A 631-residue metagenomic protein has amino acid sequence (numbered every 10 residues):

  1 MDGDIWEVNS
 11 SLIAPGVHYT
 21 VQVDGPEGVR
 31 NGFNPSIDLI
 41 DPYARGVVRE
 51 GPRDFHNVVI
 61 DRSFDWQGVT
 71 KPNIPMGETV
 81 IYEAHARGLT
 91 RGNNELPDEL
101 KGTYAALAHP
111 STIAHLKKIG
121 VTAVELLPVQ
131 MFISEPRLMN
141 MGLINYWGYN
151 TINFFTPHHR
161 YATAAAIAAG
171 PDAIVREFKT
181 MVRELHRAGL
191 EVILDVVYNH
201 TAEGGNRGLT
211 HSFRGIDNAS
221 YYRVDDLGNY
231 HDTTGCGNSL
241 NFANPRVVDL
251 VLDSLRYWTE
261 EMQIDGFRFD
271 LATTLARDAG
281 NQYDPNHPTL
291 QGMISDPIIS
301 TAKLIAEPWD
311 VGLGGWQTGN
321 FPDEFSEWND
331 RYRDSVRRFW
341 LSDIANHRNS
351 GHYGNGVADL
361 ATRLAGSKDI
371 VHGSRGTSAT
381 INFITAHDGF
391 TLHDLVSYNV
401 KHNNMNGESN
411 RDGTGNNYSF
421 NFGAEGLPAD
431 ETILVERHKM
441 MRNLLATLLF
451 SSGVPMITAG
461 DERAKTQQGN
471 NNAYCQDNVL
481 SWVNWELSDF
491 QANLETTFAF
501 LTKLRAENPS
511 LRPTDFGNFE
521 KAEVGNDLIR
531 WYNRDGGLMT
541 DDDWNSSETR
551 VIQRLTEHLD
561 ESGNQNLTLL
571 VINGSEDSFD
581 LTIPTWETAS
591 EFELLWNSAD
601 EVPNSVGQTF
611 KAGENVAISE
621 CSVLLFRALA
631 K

Functional and structural regions predicted by a protein language model:
M1-A168, S378-Y398, H402-N417, E620-V623: N-terminal structural segment of carbohydrate-active enzymes
M1-Y82, R87, L434-R442, T447-I457 (+1 more regions): Carbohydrate-interacting/catalytic domains
V21, A84, L126, F154 (+9 more regions): Conserved, mostly hydrophobic/aromatic
V47-E50, Q263, A279-G280, D284-A459 (+8 more regions): Conserved alpha/beta catalytic core and glycan-binding cleft of carbohydrate-active enzymes
T79-E83, A123-E125, G189-I193, G266-R268 (+2 more regions): Structural preference for beta-strand elements that scaffold enzyme active sites
R87-I264, L271-S295, G315, D369: Substrate-binding/active-site clefts of carbohydrate-active enzymes
S111, V124, A173-T180, G189-V192 (+12 more regions): Generic recognition of stable, solvent-exposed alpha-helical segments in well-folded globular domains
G237-L240, T273-T274, F422-L434, V479-E486 (+1 more regions): Glycine- and acidic
